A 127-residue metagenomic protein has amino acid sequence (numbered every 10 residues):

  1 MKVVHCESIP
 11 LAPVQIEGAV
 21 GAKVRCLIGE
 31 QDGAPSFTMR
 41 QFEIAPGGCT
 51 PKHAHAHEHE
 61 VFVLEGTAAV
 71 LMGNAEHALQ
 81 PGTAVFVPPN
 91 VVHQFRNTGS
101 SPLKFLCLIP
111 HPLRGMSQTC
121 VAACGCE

Functional and structural regions predicted by a protein language model:
M1-S36, C120-E127: A short, N-terminal "cap"/entry segment at the start of jelly-roll beta-barrel domains of the cupin/DSBH fold
G33, P89-G115: Ligand-binding loop in jelly-roll beta-barrel domains
R40-H55: Conserved short histidine dyad/triad with adjacent acidic residue
F42, T67, A75-H77: Well-ordered beta-strand scaffold positions
T50-K52, V70-L71, V87, H93-G99: Short beta-strand His + acidic residue motifs that chelate non-heme Fe in jelly-roll/DSBH and cupin folds
H57-H59, V63-A68, G73: Glycine- and acidic-residue-biased ligand/ion/polar-headgroup-sensing regions
A75-P89: Short acidic-glycine-tyrosine-enriched beta hairpin
